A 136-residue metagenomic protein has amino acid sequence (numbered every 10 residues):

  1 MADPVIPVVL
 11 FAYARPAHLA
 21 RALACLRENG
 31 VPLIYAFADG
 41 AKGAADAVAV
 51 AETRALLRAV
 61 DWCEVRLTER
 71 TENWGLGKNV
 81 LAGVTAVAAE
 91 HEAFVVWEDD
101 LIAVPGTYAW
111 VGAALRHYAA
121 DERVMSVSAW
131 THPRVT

Functional and structural regions predicted by a protein language model:
M1-E28: N-proximal low-complexity "stem/linker" segments adjacent to membrane-targeting elements
V8-L10, A36, V96, S126: Structural beta-sheet core signal
C25-T68: Acidic donor-binding segment of Leloir-type glycosyltransferases
P32, E92, M125: Short acidic/polar active-site loop segments enriched in Thr and Asp
T71-N79: A short, glycine-/small-residue-rich helix N-cap motif at loop->alpha-helix starts within glycosyltransferase
L81-A93: Active-site nucleotide-sugar/metal-binding loop of Leloir-type enzymes
H91-I102: Short beta-strand-to-loop acidic/aromatic patch adjacent to the donor-nucleotide binding site
G106-T136: Conserved donor NDP-sugar-binding/catalytic core segment of glycosyltransferases
